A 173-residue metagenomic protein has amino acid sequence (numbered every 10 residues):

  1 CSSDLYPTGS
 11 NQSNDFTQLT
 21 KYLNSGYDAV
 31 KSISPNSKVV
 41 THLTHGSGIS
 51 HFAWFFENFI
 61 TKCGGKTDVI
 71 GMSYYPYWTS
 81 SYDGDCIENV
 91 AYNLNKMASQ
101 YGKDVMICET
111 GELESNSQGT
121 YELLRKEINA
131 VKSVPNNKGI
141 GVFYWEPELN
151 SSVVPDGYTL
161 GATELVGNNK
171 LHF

Functional and structural regions predicted by a protein language model:
S3, T41-H45, M72-Y74, I107-T110 (+1 more regions): A cross-domain feature marking catalytic cores of carbohydrate-active enzymes and several ubiquitous metabolic/repair
S3-I60, G65, W78-Y92, N116-K126 (+1 more regions): Active-site cleft segment of glycoside hydrolase catalytic domains centered on the general acid/base Glu
Y22-G26, T67-Y77, N137, N168-F173: Short, surface-exposed, charge-dense and proline/glycine-enriched linear segments
N36-V40, K66-G71, D104-I107, G139-F143: Structural preference for beta-strand elements that scaffold enzyme active sites
F52-A53, P76, F143, L171: Short, low-complexity intrinsically disordered segments
Y92-A98, M106: A compositional/structural signature marking long, glycine- and acidic/polar-rich segments with frequent tryptophans
K96, S115-F173: Aromatic-rich peripheral "rim/lid" segments of glycoside hydrolase catalytic domains that contact and position glycan
